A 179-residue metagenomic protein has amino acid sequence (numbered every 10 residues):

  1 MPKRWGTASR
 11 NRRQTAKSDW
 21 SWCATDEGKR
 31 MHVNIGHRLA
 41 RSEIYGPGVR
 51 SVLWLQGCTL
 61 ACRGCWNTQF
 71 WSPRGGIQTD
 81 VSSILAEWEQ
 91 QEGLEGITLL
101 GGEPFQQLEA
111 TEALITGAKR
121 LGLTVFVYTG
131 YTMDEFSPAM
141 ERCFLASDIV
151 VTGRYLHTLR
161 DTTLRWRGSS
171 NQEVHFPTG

Functional and structural regions predicted by a protein language model:
W5, W20-W22: Tryptophan (W) side chains
R30-H37, V49, N67-V127, Y131-R142: Conserved Radical SAM active-site core
V33-A61: N-terminal pre-triad scaffold of radical SAM enzymes
Q106-T116, R160-G179: P-loop/Walker A phosphate-binding loop and immediately adjacent motor/lid segment at beta-alpha junctions
D148-L156: Non-cysteine beta-strand/loop elements that form the S-adenosyl-L-methionine
